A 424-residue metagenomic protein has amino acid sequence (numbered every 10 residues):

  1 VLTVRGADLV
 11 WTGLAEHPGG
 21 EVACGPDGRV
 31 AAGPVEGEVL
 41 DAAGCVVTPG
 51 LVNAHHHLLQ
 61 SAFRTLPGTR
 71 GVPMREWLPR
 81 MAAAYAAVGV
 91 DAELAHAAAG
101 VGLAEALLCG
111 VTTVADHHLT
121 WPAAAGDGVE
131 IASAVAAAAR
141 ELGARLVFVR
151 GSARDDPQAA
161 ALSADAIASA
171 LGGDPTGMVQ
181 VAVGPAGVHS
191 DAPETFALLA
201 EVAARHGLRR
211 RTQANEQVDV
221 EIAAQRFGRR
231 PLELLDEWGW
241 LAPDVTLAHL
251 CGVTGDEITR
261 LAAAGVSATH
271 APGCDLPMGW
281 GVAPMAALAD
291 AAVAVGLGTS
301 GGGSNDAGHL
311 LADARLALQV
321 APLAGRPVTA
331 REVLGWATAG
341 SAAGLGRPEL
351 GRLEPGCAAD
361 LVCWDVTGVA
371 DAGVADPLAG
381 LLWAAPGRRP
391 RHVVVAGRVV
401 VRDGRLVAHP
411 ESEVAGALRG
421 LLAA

Functional and structural regions predicted by a protein language model:
V1-G20, C24-P26, T338-A424: Active-site microenvironment of metallo-dependent hydrolases
L2-G6, P26, P34-R80, E93 (+2 more regions): Replace "His-x-His-based motif
P49-S61, H118, R209-V218: Histidine-centered catalytic micro-motifs
A62-A95, A124-D127, Q217-A242, A264-S267 (+1 more regions): Active-site gating loops and adjacent loop-to-helix segments of metal-dependent hydrolytic enzymes
T65-A144, D165-G173, L418-A424: Alpha-helical scaffold segments that flank or form the walls of functional sites
A123-C251: Metal-coordinating catalytic core of metallo-dependent amide/deamination hydrolases
A203-R209, W240-P243, R260-T269, D290-V295 (+1 more regions): Glycine-enriched alpha-helix->loop->beta-strand junction motifs that scaffold or abut catalytic
E237-D244, A286-G368, A384-A385: His/Asp/Glu-enriched, well-ordered alpha-helical/loop segment that forms or immediately abuts the divalent-metal
